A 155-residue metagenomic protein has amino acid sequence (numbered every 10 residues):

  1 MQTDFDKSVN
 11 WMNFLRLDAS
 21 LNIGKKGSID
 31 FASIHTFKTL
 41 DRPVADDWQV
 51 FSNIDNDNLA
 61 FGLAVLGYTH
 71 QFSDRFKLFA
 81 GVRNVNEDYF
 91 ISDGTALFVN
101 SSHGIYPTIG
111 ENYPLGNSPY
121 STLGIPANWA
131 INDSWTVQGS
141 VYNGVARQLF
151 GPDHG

Functional and structural regions predicted by a protein language model:
Q2-N13, I23-L66, F72, F150: Surface-exposed loop and membrane-interface regions of Gram-negative outer-membrane beta-barrel proteins
R16: N-terminal carbohydrate-binding/catalytic regions of secreted carbohydrate-active enzymes
A19-I23, T69-H70, V82, W129: Residue-level signature of outer-membrane beta-barrel architecture
R42-V65, R75-G155: Surface-exposed coil loops of outer-membrane beta-barrel proteins
